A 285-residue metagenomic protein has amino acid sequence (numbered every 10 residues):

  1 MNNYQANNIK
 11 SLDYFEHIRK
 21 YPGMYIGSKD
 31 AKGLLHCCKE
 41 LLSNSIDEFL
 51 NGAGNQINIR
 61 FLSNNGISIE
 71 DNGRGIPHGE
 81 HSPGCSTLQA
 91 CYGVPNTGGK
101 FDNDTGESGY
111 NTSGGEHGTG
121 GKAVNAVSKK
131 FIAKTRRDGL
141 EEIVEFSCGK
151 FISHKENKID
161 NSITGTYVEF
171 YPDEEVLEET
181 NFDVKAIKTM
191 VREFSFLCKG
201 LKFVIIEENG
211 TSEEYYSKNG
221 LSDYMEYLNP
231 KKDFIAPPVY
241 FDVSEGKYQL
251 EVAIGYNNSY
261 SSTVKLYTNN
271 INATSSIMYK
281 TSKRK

Functional and structural regions predicted by a protein language model:
M1-P172, L177-E178: GHKL (Bergerat-fold) ATPase N-terminal catalytic module, capturing the glycine-rich phosphate-binding loop and acidic
N7, I18, S28, N64 (+10 more regions): Generic signature of intrinsically disordered, low-complexity segments enriched in small/polar residues
L34-S43, G84-N103, K188, L221-D233 (+1 more regions): A short, contiguous, amphipathic alpha-helix enriched in charged residues
Q56, G120-G121, M190-R192, V239-F241: Generic recognition of flexible, low-complexity loop/linker segments
R74, S147-K150, N181-K188, Y267-I271: Short intrinsically disordered coil segments
P83-G84, F146-F151, D183, Y216-Y224: A short, sequence-level motif marking secondary-structure junctions
G84, H117, N161, T180-I187 (+3 more regions): Active-site-proximal structural scaffolding
K185, R192-F194, G200, V204-K285: GHKL/Histidine-kinase-like ATPase module
